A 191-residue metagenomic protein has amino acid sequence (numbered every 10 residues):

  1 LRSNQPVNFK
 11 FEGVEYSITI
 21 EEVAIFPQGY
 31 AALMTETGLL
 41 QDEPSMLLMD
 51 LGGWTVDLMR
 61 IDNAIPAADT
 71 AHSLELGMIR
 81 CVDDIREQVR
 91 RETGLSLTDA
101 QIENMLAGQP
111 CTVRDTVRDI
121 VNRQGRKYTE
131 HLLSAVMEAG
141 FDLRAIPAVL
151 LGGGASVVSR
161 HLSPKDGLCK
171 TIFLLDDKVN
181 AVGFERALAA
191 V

Functional and structural regions predicted by a protein language model:
L1-M46, A67-I79, A100-A148, G152-V191: Nucleotide/phosphate-binding catalytic cleft detector across ATP-hydrolyzing and phosphate-transferring enzymes
L39-A67, I85: Gly/Thr-rich phosphate-binding beta-strand-loop-beta motif of the actin/hexokinase/Hsp70
W54-L58, T98-M105: N-proximal short alpha-helices
L76-Q101: Conserved ATP-utilizing enzyme core subdomain
